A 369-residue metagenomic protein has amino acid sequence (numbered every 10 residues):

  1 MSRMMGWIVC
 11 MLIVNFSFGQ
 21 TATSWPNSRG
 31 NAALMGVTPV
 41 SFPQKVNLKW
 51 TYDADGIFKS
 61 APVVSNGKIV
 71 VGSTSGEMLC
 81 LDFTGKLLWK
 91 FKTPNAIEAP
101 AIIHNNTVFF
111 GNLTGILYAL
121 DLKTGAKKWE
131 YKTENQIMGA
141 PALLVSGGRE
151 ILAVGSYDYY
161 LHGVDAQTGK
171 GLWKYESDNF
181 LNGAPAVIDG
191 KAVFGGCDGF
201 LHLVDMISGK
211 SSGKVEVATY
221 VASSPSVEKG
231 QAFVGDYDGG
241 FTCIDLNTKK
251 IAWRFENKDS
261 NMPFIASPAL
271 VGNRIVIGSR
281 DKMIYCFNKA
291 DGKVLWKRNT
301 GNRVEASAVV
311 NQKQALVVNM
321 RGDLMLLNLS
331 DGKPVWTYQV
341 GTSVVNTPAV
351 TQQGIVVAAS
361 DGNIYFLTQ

Functional and structural regions predicted by a protein language model:
M1-Q20: Bacterial Sec-dependent N-terminal signal peptides
A22, R29-A32, Q44-K45, W50-V63 (+14 more regions): Extracytoplasmic beta-rich repeat domains
A32-T38: Short, tryptophan-glycine- and acidic/Ser/Thr-enriched carbohydrate-recognition patches
S73-G76, L81-F83: Beta-propeller domains
D82-K86, D121-T124, D165-T168, D205-G209 (+4 more regions): Short loop/turn segments that connect beta-strands within beta-propeller blades
L144, F366-Q369: Short beta-strand-to-coil "C-cap" segments at the C-terminal boundary of structured domains/repeats, marking
